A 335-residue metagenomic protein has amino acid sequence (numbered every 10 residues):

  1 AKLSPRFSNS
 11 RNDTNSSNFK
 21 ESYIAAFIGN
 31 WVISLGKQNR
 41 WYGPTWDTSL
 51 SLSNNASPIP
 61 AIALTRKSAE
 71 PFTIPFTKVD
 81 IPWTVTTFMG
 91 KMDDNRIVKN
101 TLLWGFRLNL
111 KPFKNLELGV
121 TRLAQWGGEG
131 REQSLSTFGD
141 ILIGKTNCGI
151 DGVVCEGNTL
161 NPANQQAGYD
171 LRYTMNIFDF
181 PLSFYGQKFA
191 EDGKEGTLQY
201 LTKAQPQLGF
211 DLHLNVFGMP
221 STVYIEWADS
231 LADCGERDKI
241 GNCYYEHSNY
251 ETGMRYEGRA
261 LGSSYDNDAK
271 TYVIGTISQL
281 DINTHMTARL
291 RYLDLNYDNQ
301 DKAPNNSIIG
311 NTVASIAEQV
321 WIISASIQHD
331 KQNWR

Functional and structural regions predicted by a protein language model:
A1-G36, R66: Beta-barrel outer-membrane channel/assembly domains of diderm bacteria
K2, W41, A61-E251, N267-I274 (+3 more regions): Signature for the C-terminal beta-barrel architecture of outer-membrane proteins
S8-R11, S49-N55, K91-R96, G157-T159 (+2 more regions): The substrate-binding groove and active-site-proximal loops of carbohydrate-active enzymes, especially glycoside
D13-N15, G36, P44-T48, M254: Short, conserved acidic/polar surface loops in the N-terminal third of protein domains
S17-E21, T48-S49, T101-G105: Short alpha-helical segments and helix-capping/turn motifs at coil-helix boundaries
Q38-Y42, W46-P58: Aromatic-lined, polymer-binding surfaces characteristic of secreted/periplasmic polysaccharide-degrading enzymes
R291-Y292, W334: C-terminal accessory regions
I327-R335: Short, intrinsically disordered, charge-balanced linker/junction segments flanking boundaries in proteins
